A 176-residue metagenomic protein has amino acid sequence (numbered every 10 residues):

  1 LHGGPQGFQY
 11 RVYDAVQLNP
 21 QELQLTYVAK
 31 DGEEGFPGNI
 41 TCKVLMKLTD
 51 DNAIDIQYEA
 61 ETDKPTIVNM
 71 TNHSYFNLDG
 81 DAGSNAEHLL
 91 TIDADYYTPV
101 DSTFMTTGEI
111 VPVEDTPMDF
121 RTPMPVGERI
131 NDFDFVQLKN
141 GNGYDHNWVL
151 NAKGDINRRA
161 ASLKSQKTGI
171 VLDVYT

Functional and structural regions predicted by a protein language model:
L1-T176: An exposed, glycine/acidic-rich loop-and-rim segment of catalytic or binding clefts
